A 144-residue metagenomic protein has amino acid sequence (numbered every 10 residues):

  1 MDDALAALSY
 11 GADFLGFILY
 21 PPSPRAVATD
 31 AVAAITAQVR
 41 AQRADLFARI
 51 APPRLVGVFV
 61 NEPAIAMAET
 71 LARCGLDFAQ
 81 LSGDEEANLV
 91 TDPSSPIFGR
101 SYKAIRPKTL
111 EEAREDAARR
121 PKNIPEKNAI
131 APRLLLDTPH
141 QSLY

Functional and structural regions predicted by a protein language model:
M1-Y144: Conserved N-terminal beta1-alpha1 strand-loop-helix module at the mouth
